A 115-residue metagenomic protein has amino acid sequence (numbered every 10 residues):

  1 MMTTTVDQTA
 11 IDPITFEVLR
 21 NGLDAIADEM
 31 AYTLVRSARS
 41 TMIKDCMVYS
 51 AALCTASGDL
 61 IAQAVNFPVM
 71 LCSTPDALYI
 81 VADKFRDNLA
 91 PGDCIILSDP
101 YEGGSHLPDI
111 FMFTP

Functional and structural regions predicted by a protein language model:
M2-P91, I96-P115: Glycine/proline-enriched, intrinsically flexible loops and inter-domain linkers
